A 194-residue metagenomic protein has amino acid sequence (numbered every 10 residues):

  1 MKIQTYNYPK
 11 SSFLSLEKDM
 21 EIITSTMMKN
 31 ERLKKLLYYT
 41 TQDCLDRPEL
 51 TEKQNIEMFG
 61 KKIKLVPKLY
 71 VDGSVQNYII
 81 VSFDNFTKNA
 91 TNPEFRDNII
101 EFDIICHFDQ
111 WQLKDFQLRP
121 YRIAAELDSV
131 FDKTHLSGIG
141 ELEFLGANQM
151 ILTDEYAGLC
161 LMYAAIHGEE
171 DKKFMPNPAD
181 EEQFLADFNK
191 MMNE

Functional and structural regions predicted by a protein language model:
M1-N89, F184-E194: Small/polar-rich, solvent-exposed N-terminal microdomains that initiate assembly or binding
K18, Q76, D97, L118 (+2 more regions): Short, well-structured alpha-helical interface segments that form or flank functional binding sites
D72-S74, N89-F95, L152-Y156: Short, solvent-exposed beta-strand/turn "edge" segments of beta-rich domains on protein surfaces
Y78, D97-E101, G158-M162: Broad gene-expression machinery/nucleic-acid interaction feature
S82-D84, E101-I105, M162-I166: Residue-level recognition of well-ordered beta-strand positions that form the cores of beta-sheet-rich folds across
F95-Q112: Short acidic, glycine/tyrosine-flanked loop/strand segments centered on an H-E-D-like triad
Q117-M175: Acidic-leaning, charged glycine-interspersed low-complexity segments
A165-E194: Charged, low-complexity C-terminal accessory regions
